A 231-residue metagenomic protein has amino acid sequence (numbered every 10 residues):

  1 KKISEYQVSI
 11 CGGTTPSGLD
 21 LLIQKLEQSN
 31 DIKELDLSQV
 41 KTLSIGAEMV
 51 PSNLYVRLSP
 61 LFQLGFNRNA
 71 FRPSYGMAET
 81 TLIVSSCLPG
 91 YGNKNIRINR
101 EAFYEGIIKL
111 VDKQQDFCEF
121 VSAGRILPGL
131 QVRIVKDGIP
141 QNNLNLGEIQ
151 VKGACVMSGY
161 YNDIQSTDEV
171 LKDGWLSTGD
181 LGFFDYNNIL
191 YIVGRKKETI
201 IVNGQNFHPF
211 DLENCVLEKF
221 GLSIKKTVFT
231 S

Functional and structural regions predicted by a protein language model:
K1-K25, S29, T42-S44, R72: AMP-binding/adenylate-forming
K2, D31-E34, V121, P140: A general structural signal for stabilizing positions within well-ordered secondary structure
S4, C11, G153, S158-G159 (+2 more regions): AMP-binding/adenylate-forming catalytic core of the ANL superfamily
T15-P16, A47, Y75, S231: Residues that line or immediately flank small-molecule/substrate-binding pockets and catalytic motifs
D20, S52, F210: Loop/helix-junction capping segments adjacent to catalytic residues or to phosphate/diphosphate-binding pockets
K25-S29, F62, I164, F220: Active-site catalytic pocket residues across diverse enzymes, especially alpha/beta-hydrolases
K41-L43, V50-G182, Y186-N187, K197-T199: Conserved AMP-binding/adenylate-forming
